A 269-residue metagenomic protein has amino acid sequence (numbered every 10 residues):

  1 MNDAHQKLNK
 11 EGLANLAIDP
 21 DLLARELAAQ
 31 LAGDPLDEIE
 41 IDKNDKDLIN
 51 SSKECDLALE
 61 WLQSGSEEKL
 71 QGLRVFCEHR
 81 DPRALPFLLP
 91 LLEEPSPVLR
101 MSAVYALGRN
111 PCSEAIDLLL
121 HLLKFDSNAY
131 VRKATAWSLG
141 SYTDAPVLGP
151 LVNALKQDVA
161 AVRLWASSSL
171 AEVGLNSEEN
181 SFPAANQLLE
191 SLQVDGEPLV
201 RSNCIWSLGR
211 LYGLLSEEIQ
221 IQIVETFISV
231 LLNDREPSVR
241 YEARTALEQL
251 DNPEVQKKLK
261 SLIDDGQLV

Functional and structural regions predicted by a protein language model:
M1, I18, I41-N44, S202 (+1 more regions): Intrinsic-disorder/low-complexity regions
M1-L36, E54: Extended amphipathic alpha-helical repeat scaffolds
I18, P82, R235: Short, ordered coil/turn segments that flank beta-strands lining enzyme active or ligand-binding pockets
D21, S64-S66, P95-S96, S127-N128 (+4 more regions): Short inter-helical turns and helix N-cap capping residues of alpha-solenoid HEAT/ARM repeat scaffolds
R25-I49, E67-P82, P86-E93, M101-C112 (+6 more regions): Structural detector for internal amphipathic alpha-helices that build alpha-solenoid repeat scaffolds
L48-L62, D81-E93, C112-F125, D144-K156 (+3 more regions): Amphipathic alpha-helical scaffolding segments comprising HEAT/armadillo-like alpha-solenoid repeats
V131, T135, V162-W165, N180 (+3 more regions): Short, highly charged low-complexity linear segments
N233-V269: Long hydrophobic alpha-helical segments typical of transmembrane helices together with their membrane-interfacial
